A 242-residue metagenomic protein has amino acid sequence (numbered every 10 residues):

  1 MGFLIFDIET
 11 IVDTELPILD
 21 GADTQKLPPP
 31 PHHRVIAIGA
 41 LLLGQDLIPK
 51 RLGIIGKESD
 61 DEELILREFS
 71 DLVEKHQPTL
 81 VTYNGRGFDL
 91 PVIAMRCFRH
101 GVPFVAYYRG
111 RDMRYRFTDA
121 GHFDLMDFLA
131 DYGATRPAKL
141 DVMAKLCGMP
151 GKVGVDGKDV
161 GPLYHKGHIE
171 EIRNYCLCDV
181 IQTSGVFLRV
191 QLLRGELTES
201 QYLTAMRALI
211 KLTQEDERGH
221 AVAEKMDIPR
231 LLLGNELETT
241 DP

Functional and structural regions predicted by a protein language model:
M1-L72: Conserved RNase H-like, two-metal-ion catalytic cores of nucleic-acid enzymes
G2, H33-K50, Q77-N174, C178-Q201 (+2 more regions): Metal-dependent phosphoesterase core characteristic of DEDDh/y 3'-5' exonuclease domains
E9, E15, E58, E62-E63 (+8 more regions): Glutamate identity and glutamate-enriched acidic tracts
P17, P28-P31, P49, P78 (+3 more regions): Proline-rich intrinsically disordered, low-complexity coils
T204-P242: Acidic catalytic cores of enzymes that act on phosphate-bearing nucleotides/polynucleotides
